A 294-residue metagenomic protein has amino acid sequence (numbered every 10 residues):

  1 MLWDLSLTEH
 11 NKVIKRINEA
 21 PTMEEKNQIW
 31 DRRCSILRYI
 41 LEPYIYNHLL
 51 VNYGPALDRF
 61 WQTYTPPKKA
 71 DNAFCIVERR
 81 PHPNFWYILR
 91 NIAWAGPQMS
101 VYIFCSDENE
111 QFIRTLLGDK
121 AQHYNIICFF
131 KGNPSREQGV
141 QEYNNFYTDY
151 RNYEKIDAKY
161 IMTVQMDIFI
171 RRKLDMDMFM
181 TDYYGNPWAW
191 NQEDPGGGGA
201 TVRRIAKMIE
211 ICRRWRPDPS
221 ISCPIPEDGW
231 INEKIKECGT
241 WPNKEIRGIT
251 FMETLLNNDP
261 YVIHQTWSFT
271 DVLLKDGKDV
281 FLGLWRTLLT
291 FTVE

Functional and structural regions predicted by a protein language model:
W3-R90: N-proximal low-complexity "stem/linker" segments adjacent to membrane-targeting elements
I36-V51, P195-E294: Catalytic core and acceptor-binding pocket of nucleotide-sugar-dependent glycosyltransferases
I76-R79, I103-D107, G185: Short beta-strand/turn micro-motifs composed of small residues that flank or help shape donor/cofactor-binding pockets
H82-W86, E108-T115, D175: Short, charged/polar "capping" segments at the starts of alpha-helices and the immediately preceding loops
R90-M99: Short, acidic, metal-binding catalytic loop of nucleotide-sugar glycosyltransferases
F104-K159: Active-site-proximal specificity loops/subdomain of glycosyltransferases
A158-F169: Short beta-strand-to-loop acidic/aromatic patch adjacent to the donor-nucleotide binding site
I168-D194: Conserved donor-nucleotide/metal-binding helix-loop-beta segment in metal-dependent transferases, i.e., the alpha-helix
